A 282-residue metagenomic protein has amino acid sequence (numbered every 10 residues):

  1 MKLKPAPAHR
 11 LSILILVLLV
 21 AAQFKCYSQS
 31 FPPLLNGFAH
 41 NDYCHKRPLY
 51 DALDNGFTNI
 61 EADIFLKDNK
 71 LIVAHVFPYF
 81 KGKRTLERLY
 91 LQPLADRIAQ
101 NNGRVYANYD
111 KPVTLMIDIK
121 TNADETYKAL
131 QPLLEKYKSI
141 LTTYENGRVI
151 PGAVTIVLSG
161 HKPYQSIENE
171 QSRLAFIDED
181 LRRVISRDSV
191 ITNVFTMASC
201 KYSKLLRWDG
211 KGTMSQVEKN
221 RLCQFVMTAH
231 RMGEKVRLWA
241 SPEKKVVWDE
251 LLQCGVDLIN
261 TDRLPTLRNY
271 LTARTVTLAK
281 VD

Functional and structural regions predicted by a protein language model:
M1-P32, D282: Bacterial Sec-dependent N-terminal signal peptides
S28-D282: Phosphate-group recognition and catalysis centered on beta-loop-alpha active-site segments
